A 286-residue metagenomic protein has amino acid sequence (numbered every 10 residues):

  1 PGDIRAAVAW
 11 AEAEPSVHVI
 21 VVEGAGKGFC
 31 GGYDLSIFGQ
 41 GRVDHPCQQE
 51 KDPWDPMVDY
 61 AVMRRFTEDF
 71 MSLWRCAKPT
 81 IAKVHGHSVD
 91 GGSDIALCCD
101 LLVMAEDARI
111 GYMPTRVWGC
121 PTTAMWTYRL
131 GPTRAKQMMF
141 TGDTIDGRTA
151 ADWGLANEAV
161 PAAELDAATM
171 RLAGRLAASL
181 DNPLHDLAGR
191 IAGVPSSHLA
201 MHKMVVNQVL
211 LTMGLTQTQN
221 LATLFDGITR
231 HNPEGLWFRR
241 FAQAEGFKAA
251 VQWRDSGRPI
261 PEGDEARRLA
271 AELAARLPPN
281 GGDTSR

Functional and structural regions predicted by a protein language model:
P1-A25, P279-R286: Conserved CoA-thioester-binding segment of acyl-CoA-metabolizing enzymes
G2-R5, R64-T67, D166, M170 (+4 more regions): Generic alpha-helical structural signal
D3, S36-Q40, M113, C120: Glycine-rich, phosphate-binding/catalytic loops in enzymes
D3-I4, V22, D34, P79 (+3 more regions): Terminal peptide-recognition signature
R5-A9, F66-D69, V89, L97: A generic local structural motif
G24-S72, S88, P233-L236, R240 (+1 more regions): Glycine- (often His-adjacent) and acidic-residue-rich active-site loop that binds/positions the CoA thioester
F29, G41, D146-G147, L176-R286: C-terminal alpha-helix plus adjacent terminal tail
M71-L199: Crotonase-fold acyl-CoA enzyme core
